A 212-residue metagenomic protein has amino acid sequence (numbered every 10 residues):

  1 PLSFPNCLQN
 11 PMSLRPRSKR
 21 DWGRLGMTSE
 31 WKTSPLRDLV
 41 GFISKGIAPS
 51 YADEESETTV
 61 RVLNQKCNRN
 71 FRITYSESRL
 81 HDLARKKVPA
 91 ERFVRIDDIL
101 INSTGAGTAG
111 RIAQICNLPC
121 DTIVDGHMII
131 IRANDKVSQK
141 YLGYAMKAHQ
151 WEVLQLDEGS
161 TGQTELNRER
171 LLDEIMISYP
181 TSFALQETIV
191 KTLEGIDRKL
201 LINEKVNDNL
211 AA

Functional and structural regions predicted by a protein language model:
P1, D121-I129, S160-V190: A short glycine-rich beta-alpha junction/loop motif
L2-I47, S178-A212: Non-catalytic DNA-recognition/assembly elements of restriction-modification systems
T33-D53, K66-D98: Sequence-specific dsDNA recognition surfaces
K45, N64, H81, K86-H149: A short beta-sheet element
A52-E54, E91, C120-D121, N167: Short secondary-structure boundary/capping segments
I73, L80-H81, I112-I115, V153 (+1 more regions): Short clusters of hydrophobic/aromatic residues that line enzyme substrate/ligand-binding pockets
S138-R170: Short, positively charged
